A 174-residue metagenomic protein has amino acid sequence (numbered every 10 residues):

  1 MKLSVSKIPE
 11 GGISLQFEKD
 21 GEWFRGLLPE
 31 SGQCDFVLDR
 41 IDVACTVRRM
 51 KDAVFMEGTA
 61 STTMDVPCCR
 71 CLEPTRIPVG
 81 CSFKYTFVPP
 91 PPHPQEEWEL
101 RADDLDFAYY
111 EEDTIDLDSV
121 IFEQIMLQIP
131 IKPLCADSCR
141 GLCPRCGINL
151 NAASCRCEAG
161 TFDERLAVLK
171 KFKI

Functional and structural regions predicted by a protein language model:
M1-I174: Structured interface patches
